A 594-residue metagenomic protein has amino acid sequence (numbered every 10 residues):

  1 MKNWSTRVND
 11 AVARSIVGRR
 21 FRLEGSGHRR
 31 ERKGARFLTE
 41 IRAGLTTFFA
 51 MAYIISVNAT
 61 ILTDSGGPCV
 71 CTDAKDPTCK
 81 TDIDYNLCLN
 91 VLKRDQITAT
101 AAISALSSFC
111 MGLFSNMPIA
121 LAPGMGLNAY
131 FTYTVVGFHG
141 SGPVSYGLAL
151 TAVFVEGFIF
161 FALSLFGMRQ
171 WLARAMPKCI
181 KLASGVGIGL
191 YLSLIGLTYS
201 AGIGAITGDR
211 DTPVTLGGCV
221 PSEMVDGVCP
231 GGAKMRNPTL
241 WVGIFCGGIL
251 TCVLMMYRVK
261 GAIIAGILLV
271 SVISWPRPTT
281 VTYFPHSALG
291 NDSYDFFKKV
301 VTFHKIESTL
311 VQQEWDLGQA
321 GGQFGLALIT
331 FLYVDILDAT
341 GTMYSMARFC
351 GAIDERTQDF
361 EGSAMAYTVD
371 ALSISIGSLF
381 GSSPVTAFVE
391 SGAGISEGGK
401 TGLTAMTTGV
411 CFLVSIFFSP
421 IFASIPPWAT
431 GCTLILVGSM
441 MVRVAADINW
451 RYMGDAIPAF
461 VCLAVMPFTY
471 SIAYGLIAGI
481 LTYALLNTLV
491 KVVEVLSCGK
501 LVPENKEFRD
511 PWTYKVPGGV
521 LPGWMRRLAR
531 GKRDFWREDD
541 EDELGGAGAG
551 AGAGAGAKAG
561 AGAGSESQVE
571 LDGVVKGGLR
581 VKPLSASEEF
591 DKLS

Functional and structural regions predicted by a protein language model:
M1-T6, L521-S594: Intrinsically disordered, low-complexity cytosolic terminal tails
K2-N3, V57-N58, G66, I103-M125: Juxtamembrane transmembrane-helix boundary signature
K2-R94, C229-G231, I264-A364: Helix-loop-helix hairpins and the membrane-proximal interhelical loops of multi-pass alpha-helical transport proteins
N9, A13-I54, D76, I83 (+5 more regions): Helix-loop-helix junctions within the multi-pass membrane cores of secondary transporters/permeases
T63, G67, N116-A120, M168-R169 (+8 more regions): Transmembrane helix-loop junctions in multipass membrane proteins, especially transporters and channels
S108-I119, V253-R258, T330-D338, D370-F380 (+4 more regions): Transmembrane alpha-helix interface/packing and boundary motifs in multi-pass membrane proteins, characterized by
M117-L121, A262, A339, S382 (+3 more regions): Conformational gate/switch positions in structured elements
G137-L269, M406-E538: Membrane-embedded alpha-helical modules
